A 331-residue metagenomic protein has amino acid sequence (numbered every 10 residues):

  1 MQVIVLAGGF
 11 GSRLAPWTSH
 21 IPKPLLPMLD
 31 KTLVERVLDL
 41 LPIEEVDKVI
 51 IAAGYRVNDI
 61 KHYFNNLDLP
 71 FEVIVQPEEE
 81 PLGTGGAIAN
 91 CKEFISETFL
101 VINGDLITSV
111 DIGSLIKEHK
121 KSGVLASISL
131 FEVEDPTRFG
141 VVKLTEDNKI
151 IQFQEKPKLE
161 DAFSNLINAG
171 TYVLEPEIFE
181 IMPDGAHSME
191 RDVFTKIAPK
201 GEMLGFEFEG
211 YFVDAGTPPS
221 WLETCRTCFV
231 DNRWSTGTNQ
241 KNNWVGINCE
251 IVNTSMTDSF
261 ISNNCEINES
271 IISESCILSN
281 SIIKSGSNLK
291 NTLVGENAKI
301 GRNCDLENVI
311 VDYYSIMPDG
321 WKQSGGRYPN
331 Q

Functional and structural regions predicted by a protein language model:
M1-K61: N-terminal glycine-rich phosphate-binding loop and ensuing alpha1 helix
I50-G54, S129-L130, L293: Short internal beta-strands
I60-E146, P183: Conserved beta-loop-beta/alpha segment of the NTase-like Rossmann-fold superfamily that binds/positions NTPs
E93, C265-Q331: Glycine-rich hexapeptide-repeat left-handed beta-helix
F99-L100, I107, G113-K120, E134-P136 (+1 more regions): Catalytic-core segments of class I nucleotidyltransferases/pyrophosphorylases that form NMP-activated intermediates
F229-E250: Long, charged amphipathic helices and adjacent flexible linkers at domain junctions
V245, E250-E269, S273-L278: C-terminal accessory/binding modules appended to enzymatic or scaffolding proteins
